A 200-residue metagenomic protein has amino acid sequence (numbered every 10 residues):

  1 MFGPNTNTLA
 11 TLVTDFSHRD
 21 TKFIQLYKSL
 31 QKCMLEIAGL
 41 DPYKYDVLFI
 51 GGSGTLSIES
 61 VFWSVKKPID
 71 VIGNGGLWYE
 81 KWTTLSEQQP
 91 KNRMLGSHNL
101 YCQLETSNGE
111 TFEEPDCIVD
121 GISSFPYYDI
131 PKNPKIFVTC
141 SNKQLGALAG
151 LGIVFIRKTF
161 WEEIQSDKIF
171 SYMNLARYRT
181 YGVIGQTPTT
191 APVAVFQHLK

Functional and structural regions predicted by a protein language model:
F2, G51-S57, N74-Y79, E105-S107 (+2 more regions): Gly/Ser/Thr-rich loops at beta-strand to alpha-helix junctions that form or flank small-molecule/cofactor-binding
G3, N142-K200: Active-site C-terminal subdomain of aminotransferase-like
A10-S60, L77: Conserved N-terminal alpha-helix of the aminotransferase class I/II PLP-enzyme fold
T11-L12, G54, S86, D120 (+2 more regions): Buried hydrophobic positions in well-ordered alpha/beta secondary-structure cores of metabolic enzymes
L56, W63-N99: PLP-dependent aminotransferase-like
P90-Y127: Active-site phosphate-binding strand-loop segment of PLP-dependent enzymes
N99, C117, F137, G152-V154: Short, well-ordered beta-strand core segments
P131-N142: Conserved active-site segment immediately N-terminal to the catalytic lysine that forms the internal aldimine
